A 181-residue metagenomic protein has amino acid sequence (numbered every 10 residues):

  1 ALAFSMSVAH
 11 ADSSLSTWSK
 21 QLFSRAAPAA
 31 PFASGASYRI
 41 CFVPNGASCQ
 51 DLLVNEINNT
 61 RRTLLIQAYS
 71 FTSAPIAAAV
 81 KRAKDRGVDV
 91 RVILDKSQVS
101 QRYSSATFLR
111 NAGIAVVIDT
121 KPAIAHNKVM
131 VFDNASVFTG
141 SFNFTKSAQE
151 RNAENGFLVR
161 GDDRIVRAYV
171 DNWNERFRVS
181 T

Functional and structural regions predicted by a protein language model:
A1-P44, Q50-D51, Q98-S100, N174-T181: Short, small/polar-rich loop/turn modules that mediate ligand/substrate recognition or access, typified
A33-S34, I57-N59, D85, L109-R110 (+3 more regions): Extracellular/periplasmic catalytic domains that process cell-envelope and extracellular macromolecules
C41, L65-Q67, R91-D95, V117-I118 (+3 more regions): Structural recognition of the beta-strand scaffold that forms the well-ordered cores of secreted hydrolase catalytic
L52, E56-R62, I165-R167, W173: DNA replication sliding-clamp ring fold and its partner-interaction surfaces
N55-A115: Primarily the HKD phosphodiesterase
Y69, V129, Y169: Short, structured motif recognition centered on aromatic/hydrophobic residues
S70-A74, K96-S100, P122-A125, S136-V137 (+2 more regions): Solvent-exposed loop/turn segments at secondary-structure junctions within structured extracellular/periplasmic domains
S136-T181: Signature of lipid phosphatidyltransferase scaffolds
